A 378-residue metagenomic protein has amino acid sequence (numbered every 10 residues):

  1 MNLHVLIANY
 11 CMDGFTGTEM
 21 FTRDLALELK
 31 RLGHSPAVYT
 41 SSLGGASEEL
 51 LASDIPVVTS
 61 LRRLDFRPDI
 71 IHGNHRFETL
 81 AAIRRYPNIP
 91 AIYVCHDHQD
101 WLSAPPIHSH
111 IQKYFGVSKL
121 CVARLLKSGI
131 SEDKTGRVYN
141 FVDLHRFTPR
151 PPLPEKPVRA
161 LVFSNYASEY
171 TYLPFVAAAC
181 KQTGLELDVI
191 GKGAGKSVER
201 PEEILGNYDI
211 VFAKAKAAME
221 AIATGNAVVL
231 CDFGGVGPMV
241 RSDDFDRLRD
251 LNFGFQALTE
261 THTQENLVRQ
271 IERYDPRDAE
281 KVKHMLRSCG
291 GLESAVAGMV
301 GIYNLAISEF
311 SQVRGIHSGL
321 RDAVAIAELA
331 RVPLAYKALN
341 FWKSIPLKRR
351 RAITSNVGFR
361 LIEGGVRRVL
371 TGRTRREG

Functional and structural regions predicted by a protein language model:
N9-F21, A167-T171: A short, glycine/small-residue-rich beta-strand->loop->alpha-helix junction that serves as a flexible
G17, R150, L258-E328: A charged, aromatic-enriched C-terminal amphipathic alpha-helix characteristic of glycosyltransferases across folds
T18-L29, A46, M299: Short amphipathic alpha-helix
G73-E78, C95: Short His-centered aromatic/hydrophobic patch
R85, Y93, L102-V117, I204-G206: A conserved, positively charged/aromatic
Q112-D133, Y170-T171: A short, active-site helix/loop in glycosyltransferases that binds the activated sugar's phosphate group
R124-K127, D143-V198: Conserved catalytic-core segment of nucleotide-activated headgroup transferases in glycan assembly
A217-E280, M285: Catalytic binding pocket for nucleotide-activated donors in carbohydrate/polymer assembly enzymes
